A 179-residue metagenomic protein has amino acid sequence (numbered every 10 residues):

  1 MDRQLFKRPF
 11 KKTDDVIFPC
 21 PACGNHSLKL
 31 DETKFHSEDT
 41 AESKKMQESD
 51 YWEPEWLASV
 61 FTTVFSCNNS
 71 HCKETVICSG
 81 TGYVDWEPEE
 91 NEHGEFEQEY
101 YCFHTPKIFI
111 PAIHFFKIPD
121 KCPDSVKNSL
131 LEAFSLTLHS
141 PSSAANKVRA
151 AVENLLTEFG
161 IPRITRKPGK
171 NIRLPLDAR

Functional and structural regions predicted by a protein language model:
R3-K7, V16-E55: Short recognition patches in nucleic-acid-associated and regulatory proteins
K12-D15, S59-T62: Flanking scaffold residues of small Cys/His-coordinated metal-binding clusters
C20-C23, V64-C72: Short cysteine-rich clusters marking metal-coordination/redox-active sites
N69-S70, E74, S79-S125: Helix-loop junctions and short alpha-helical segments
C122-S142: A long, hydrophobic alpha-helical segment
S135-S142, E153-I164: Short helix-capping and hinge/turn segments at secondary-structure transitions, especially at repeat and domain
S143-V148: Residue-level detector of well-ordered alpha-helical segments, enriched for hydrophobic/aromatic packing positions
G160-R179: Short, charged amphipathic alpha-helical segments flanked by flexible coils
